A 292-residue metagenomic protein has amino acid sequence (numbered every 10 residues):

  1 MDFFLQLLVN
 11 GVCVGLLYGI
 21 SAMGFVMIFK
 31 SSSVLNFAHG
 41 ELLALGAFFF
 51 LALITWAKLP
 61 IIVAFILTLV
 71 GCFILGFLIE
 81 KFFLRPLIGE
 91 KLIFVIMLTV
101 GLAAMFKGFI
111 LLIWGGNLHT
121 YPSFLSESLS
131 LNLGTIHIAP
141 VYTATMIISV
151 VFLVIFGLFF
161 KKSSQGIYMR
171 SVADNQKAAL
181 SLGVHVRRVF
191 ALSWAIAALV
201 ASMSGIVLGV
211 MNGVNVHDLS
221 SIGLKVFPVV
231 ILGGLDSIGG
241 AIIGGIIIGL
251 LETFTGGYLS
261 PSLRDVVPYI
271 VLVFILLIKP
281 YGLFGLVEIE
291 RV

Functional and structural regions predicted by a protein language model:
M1-S21, F49, A57-A64, E90-V95 (+5 more regions): Membrane-interfacial amphipathic/re-entrant helices at transmembrane-helix boundaries
D2-L17, F159-S164, F190-L232, T255-R264: Inter-helical junctions in multi-pass inner-membrane proteins, predominant in energy-converting antiporter-like
V9, S31-L78, F82: Membrane-embedded helix boundary and interhelical linker motif in transport proteins
V14, I136-V214, I238-I243: Helix-loop-helix "hairpin" substructures at the membrane interface of multi-pass membrane proteins
L16, M27-A47, I61, G89-F94 (+7 more regions): Short, non-helical or kinked segments that cap or interrupt transmembrane helices
I20, F25, C72, K225-I248 (+1 more regions): Hydrophobic alpha-helical transmembrane segments of polytopic membrane proteins
K58-L102, F109, I243-I248, K279-P280: Alpha-helical transmembrane segments within multi-pass membrane transporters and channels
P86-K162, V189-L192, F254, L259 (+3 more regions): Transmembrane helix-bundle core of multi-pass membrane transporters and related energy-transducing complexes
